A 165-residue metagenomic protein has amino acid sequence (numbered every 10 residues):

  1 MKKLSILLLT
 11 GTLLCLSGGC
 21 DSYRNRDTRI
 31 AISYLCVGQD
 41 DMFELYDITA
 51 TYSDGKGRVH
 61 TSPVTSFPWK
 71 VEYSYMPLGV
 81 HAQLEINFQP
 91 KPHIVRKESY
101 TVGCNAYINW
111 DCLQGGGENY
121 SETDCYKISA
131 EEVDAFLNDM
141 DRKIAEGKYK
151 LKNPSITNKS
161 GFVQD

Functional and structural regions predicted by a protein language model:
M1-C20: Sec-dependent bacterial lipoprotein signal peptides
L14-Q39: Bacterial Sec-dependent N-terminal signal peptides
Y23-N25, K70-G79, Y149-Q164: Extracellular and analogous surface-interaction loops
C36-V59: Calcium-regulated, polybasic anionic-phospholipid
G55-W110: Mature extracytoplasmic domains of secretory-pathway proteins
H81-S99, Q114-F136: An anionic, turn-rich surface loop/hairpin at beta-sheet edges that serves as a generic interaction/coordination patch
G117-D165: C-terminal partner/receptor-binding element of secreted or periplasmic proteins
